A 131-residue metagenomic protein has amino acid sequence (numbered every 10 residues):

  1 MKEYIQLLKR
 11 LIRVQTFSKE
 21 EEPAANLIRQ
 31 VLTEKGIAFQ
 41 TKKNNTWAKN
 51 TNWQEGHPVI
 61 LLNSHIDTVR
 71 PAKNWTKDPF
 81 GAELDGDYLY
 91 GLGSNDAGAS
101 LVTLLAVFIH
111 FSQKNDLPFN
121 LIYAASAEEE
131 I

Functional and structural regions predicted by a protein language model:
M1-N63, D67-P71: N-terminal helical capping/dimerization or prosegment-like subdomains of hydrolases acting on amide or phosphate bonds
H57-A125, I131: Active-site metal-coordination/substrate-binding segment of hydrolases, especially metallo-dependent peptidases
